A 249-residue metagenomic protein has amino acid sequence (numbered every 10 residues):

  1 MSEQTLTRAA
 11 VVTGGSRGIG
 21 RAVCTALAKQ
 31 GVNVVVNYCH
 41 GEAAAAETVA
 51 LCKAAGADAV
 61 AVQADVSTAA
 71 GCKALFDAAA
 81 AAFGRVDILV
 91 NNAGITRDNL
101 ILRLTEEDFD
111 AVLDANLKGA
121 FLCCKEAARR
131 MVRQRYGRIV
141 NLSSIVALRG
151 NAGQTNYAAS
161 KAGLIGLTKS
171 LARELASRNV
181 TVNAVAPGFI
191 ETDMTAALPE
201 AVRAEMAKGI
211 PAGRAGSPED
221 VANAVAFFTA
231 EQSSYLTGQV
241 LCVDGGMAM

Functional and structural regions predicted by a protein language model:
A9, S16-G18: Conserved glycine-rich cofactor-binding loop
Q30-E47: Conserved glycine-rich Rossmann-like NAD(P)H-binding loop of the short-chain dehydrogenase/reductase
F83, Y136, R214-V243, A248: C-terminal substrate-recognition "lid" of short-chain dehydrogenase/reductases
L100-I101, T105-L113, T195, M206: Substrate-binding pocket helix/loop in short-chain dehydrogenase/reductase
C124, S160, T168: Active-site helix of classical SDR
R129, R173-S177, S234: Alpha-helical segment proximal to the catalytic Tyr-Lys
S144: Residue(s) in the substrate-gating loop at a strand-loop-helix junction that position the organic substrate next
